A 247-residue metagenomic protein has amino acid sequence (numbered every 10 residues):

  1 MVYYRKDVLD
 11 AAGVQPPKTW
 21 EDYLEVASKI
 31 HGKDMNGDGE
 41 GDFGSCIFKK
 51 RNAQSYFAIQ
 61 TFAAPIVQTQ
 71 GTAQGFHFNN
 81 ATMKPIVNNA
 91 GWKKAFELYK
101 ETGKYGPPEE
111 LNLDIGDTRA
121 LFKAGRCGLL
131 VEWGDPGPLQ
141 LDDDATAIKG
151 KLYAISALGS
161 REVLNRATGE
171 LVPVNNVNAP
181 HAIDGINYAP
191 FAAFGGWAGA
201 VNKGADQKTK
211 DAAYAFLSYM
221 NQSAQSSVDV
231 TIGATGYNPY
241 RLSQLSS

Functional and structural regions predicted by a protein language model:
M1-Y4, G199-V201: Short glycine- and hydrophobic/aromatic-rich loop-to-beta-strand nucleating segment in the catalytic cores
A11-A12, K104, A145-Q244: Extracytoplasmic/periplasmic substrate-recognition and gating elements
W20-E25, E109-A124: Short helix-initiation/N-cap motifs at beta->coil->alpha
L24-K84, C127: Extracytoplasmic/periplasmic solute-binding protein
V26-K29, Q74-N112, Y153-S160, V177-P180: Glycine-centered hinge/linker elements that transmit conformational signals in sensory and ligand-binding systems
I115, E132-G137, S156-L158: Beta->alpha turn/N-cap motifs
A124-W133: Alpha-to-beta junction loops
E132-I148: A ligand-binding cleft/hinge motif common to bilobed small-molecule-binding domains
